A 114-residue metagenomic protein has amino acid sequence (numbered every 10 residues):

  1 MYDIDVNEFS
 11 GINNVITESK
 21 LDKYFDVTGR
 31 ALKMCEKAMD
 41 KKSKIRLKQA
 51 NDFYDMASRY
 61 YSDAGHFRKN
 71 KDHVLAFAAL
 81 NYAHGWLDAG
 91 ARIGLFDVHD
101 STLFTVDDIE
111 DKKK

Functional and structural regions predicted by a protein language model:
Y2-K114: Long, charged/polar, soluble alpha-helical segments
